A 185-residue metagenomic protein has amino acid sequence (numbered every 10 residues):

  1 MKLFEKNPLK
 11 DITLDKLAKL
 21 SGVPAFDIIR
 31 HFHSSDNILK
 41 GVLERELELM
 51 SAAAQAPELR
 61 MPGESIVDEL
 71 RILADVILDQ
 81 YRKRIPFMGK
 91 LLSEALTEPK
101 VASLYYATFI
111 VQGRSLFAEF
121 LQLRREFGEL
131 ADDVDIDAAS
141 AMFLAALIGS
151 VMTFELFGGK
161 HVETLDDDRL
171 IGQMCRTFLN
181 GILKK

Functional and structural regions predicted by a protein language model:
K2-N37, G41-R45: Helix-turn-helix
L9, F32, L92-E98, T108: Short helix-capping/turn signature of helix-turn-helix
K19, F26, V42-L73: Amphipathic alpha-helical linker/stalk segments
L39, L43, A102-R114, I171: Amphipathic, non-transmembrane alpha-helical scaffold segments
V67-S93, D137, A141, D168 (+1 more regions): Amphipathic alpha-helical segments that line or abut small-molecule/effector binding pockets and mediate allosteric
Y81-S103, M152-L156: Amphipathic alpha-helical segments used for helix-helix packing
S103, R125-R176: Hydrophobic/aromatic-rich alpha-helical bundle segments in the mid-to-C-terminal region
F120, T177-K185: C-terminal alpha-helix
